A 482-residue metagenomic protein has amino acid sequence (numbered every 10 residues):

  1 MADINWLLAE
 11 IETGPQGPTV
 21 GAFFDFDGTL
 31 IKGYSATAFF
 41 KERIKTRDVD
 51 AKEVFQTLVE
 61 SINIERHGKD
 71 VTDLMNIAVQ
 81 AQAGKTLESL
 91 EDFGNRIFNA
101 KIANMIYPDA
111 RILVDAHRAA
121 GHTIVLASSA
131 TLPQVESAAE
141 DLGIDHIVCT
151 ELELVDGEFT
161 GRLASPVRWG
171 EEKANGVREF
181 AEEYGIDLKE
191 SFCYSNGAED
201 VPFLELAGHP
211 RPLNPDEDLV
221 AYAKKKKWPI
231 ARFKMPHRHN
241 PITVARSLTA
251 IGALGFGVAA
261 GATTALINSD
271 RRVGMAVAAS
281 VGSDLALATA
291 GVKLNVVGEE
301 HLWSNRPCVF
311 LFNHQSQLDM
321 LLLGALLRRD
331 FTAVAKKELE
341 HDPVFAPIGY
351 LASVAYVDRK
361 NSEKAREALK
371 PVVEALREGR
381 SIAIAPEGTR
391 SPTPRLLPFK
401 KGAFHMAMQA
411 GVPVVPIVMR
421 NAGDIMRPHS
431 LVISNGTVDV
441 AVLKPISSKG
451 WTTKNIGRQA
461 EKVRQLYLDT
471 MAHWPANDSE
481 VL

Functional and structural regions predicted by a protein language model:
M1-T13, P18-G21, D92-N95, N99-G261: C-terminal cap/substrate-recognition subdomain and adjoining C-terminal extension of metal-dependent phosphatase-like
N5-H67: Active-site neighborhood of HAD-like aspartate-dependent phosphohydrolases
E12, L266-N313, Q317, L322-A325 (+1 more regions): N-terminal signal-anchor transmembrane helix
I44-K69, N240-N295, P347-L351: A transmembrane-helix-recognition feature enriched in membrane-embedded lipid enzymes and envelope glyco-/phospholipid
D73-P108, L285-A288: Metal-dependent phosphoesterase signature
A139-G143, V148-V155, I267, T289-A290 (+1 more regions): Catalytic core of membrane glycerolipid acyltransferases/transacylases, capturing the structured, soluble-facing
R366-L482: Non-catalytic C-terminal accessory region of glycerolipid acyltransferases and related lyso-lipid remodeling enzymes
